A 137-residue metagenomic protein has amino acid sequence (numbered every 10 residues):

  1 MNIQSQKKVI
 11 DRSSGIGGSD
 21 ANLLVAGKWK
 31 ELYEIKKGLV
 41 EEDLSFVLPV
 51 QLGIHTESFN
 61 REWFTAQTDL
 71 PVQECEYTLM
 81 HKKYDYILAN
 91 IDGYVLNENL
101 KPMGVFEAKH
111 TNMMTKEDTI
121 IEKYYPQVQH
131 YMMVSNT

Functional and structural regions predicted by a protein language model:
M1-H55, F59: Charged, glycine-rich intrinsically disordered N-terminal tails and low-complexity linkers that flank
F59-R61, Q67-T137: Mg2+/Mn2+-dependent nuclease catalytic core
